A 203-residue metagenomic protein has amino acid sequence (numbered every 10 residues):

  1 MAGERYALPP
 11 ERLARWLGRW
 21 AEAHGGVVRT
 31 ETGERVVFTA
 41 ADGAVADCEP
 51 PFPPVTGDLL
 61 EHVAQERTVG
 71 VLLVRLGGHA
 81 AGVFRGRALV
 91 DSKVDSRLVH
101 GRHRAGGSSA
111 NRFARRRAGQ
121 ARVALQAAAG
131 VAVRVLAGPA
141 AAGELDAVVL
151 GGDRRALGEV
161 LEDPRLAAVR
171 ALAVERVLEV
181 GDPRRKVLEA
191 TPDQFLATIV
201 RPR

Functional and structural regions predicted by a protein language model:
M1-R203: Terminal alpha-helical anchor/extension segments at protein ends
